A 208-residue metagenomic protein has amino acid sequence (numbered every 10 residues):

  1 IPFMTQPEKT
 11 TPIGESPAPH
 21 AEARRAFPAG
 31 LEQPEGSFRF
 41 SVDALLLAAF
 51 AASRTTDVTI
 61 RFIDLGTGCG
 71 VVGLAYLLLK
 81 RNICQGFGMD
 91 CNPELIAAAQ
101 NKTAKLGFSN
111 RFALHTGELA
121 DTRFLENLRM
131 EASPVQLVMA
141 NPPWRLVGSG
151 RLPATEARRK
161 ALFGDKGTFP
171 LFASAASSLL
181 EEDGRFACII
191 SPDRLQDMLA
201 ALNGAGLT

Functional and structural regions predicted by a protein language model:
I1-F3: Short, Lys/Arg-enriched N-terminal segments with co-localized hydrophobic residues within the first ~10-30 amino acids
T5-K9: Short, basic/low-complexity N-terminal boundary segments at the transition from targeting/disordered tails
P12-V58, L65-L79: SAM-dependent Rossmann-like transferase core, predominantly class I methyltransferases with a strong bias toward
G36, K166-T208: Conserved Class I SAM-dependent methyltransferase catalytic core
V42-A49, A97, G167-S174: Short, contiguous clusters of charged residues that form electrostatic/catalytic patches at enzyme active sites, used
A48, A154-A157, A205: Glycine-rich, phosphate-binding/catalytic loops in enzymes
A49-A140, L146-R151: Conserved SAM/SAH cofactor-binding pocket of Class I
P142-L171, S178: Mobile active-site "lid"/loop adjacent to the S-adenosyl-L-methionine
